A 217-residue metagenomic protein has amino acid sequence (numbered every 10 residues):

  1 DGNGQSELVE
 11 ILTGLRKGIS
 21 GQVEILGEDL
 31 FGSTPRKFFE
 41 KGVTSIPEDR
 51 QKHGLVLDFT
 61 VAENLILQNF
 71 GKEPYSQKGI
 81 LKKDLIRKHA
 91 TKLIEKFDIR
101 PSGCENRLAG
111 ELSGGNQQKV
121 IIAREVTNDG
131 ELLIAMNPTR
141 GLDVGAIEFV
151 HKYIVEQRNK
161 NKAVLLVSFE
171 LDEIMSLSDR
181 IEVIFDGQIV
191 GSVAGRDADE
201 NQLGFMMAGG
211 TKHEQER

Functional and structural regions predicted by a protein language model:
D1-R217: Glycine-rich phosphate-binding loops of nucleotide-dependent enzymes
